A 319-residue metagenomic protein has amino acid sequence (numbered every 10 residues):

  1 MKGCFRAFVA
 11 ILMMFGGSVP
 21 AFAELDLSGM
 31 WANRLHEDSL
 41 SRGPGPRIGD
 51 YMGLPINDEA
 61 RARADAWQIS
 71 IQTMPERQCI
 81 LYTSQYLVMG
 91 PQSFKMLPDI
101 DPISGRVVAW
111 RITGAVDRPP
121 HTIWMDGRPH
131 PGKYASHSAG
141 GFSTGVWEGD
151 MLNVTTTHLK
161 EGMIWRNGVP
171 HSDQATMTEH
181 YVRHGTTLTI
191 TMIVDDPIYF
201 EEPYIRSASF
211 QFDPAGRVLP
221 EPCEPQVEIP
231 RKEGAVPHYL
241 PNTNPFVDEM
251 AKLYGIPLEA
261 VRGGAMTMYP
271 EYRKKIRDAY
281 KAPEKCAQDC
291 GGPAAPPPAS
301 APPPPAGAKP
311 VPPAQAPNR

Functional and structural regions predicted by a protein language model:
M1-R6: Positively charged n-region of N-terminal signal peptides that target proteins for export
A7-S18: Bacterial N-terminal signal peptides
F22-R319: PEST-like low-complexity, intrinsically disordered acidic/proline/serine-rich tracts that flank trafficking/processing
